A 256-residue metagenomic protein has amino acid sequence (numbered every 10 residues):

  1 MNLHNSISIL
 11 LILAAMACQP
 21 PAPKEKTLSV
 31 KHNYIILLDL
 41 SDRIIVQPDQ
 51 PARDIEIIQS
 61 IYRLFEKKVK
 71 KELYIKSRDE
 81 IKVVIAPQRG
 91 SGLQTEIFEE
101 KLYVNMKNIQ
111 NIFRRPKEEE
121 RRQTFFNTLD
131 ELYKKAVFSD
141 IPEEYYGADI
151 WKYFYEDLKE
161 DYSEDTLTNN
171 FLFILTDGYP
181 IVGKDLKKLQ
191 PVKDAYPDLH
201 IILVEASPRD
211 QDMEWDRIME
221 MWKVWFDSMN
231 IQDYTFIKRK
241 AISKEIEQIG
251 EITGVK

Functional and structural regions predicted by a protein language model:
A15-A17: C-terminal motif of bacterial Sec signal peptides marking the signal peptidase cleavage site
Q19-P21: Bacterial signal peptide processing site
S29-R114, F171: Von Willebrand factor
K31-H32, E205-D210, D216-K256: P/S/T/G-enriched low-complexity
L38-S41, D157, N169-I181: DG-centered beta-turn motif at the end of beta-strands
I44-D49, S91-Q94, P180-K188, D210-E214 (+1 more regions): Extracytoplasmic/secreted cell-surface and envelope-processing proteins
N108-L167: Von Willebrand factor
Y179-V224: VWA/integrin I-like adhesion module and closely mimicked acidic/polar interface patches used
